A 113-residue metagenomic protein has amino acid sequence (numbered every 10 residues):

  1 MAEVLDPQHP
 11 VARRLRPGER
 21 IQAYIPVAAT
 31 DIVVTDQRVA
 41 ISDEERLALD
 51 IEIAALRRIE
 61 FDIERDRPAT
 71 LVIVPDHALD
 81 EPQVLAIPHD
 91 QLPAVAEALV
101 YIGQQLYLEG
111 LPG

Functional and structural regions predicted by a protein language model:
M1-I32: Anionic N-terminal interaction surfaces
Q8, Q22, Q37, Q83 (+2 more regions): Residue-identity detector for glutamine
I21-P68, P82: Phosphoinositide-binding peripheral membrane targeting modules
I59-E60, D76, P112: Solvent-exposed, non-transmembrane amphipathic alpha-helical segments
I63, P75-H77, G103-L106: Generic hydrophobic/packing signal
P75-A98: Canonical phosphoinositide-binding patch of PH/PH-like domains
D90-G113: Terminal and domain-flanking low-complexity segments
